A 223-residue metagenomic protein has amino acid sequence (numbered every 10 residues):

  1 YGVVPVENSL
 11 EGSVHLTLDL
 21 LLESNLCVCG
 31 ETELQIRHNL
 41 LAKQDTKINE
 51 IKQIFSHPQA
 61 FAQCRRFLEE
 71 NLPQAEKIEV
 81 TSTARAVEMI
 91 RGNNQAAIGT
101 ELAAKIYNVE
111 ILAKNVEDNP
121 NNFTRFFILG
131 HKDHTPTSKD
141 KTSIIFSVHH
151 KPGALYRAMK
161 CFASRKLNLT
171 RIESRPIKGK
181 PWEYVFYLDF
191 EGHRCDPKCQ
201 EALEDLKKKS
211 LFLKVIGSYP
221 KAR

Functional and structural regions predicted by a protein language model:
Y1-R223: Domain-level signature for soluble enzymes in the chorismate/prephenate branch of the shikimate pathway
